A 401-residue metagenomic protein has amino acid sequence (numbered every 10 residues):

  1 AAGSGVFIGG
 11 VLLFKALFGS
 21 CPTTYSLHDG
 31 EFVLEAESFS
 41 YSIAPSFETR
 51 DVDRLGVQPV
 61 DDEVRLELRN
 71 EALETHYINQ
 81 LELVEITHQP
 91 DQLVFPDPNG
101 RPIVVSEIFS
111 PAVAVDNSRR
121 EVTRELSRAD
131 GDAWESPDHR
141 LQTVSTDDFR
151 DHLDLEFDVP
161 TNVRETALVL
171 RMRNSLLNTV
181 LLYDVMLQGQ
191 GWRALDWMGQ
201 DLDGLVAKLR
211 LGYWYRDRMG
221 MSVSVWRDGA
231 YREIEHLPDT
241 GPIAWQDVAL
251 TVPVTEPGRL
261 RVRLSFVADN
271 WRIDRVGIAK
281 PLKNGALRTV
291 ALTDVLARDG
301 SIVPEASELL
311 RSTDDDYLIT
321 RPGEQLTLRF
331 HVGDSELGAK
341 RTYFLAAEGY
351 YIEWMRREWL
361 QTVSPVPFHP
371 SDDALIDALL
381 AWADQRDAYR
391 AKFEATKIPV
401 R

Functional and structural regions predicted by a protein language model:
A1-G3: Membrane-penetrating hydrophobic segments
G5-P257, W271-R401: Activation corresponds to long, low-complexity, non-globular regions
R259-R261: Short, hydrophobic/aromatic-rich segments at coil-to-beta transitions
R263-N270: Short beta-strand-plus-loop segments that form exposed binding edges in beta-rich domains
